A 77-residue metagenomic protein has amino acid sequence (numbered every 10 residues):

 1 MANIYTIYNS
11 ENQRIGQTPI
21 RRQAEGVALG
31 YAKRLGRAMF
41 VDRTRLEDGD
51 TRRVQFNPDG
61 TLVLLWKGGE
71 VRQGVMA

Functional and structural regions predicted by a protein language model:
M1-I4, V27, G36, R52: A general marker of short, structured functional hotspots
M1-R14, V41-R43, G69: Short aromatic-glycine-(Arg/Gly/Cys) micro-motifs in beta-strand/loop hairpins
T6-Y8, I20, R53, V63: Serine/threonine-rich, low-complexity intrinsically disordered segments
Y8-N9, T18-F40: A short, charged, amphipathic alpha-helix used as a generic interaction element across diverse proteins
N12-T18, D50: Surface-exposed loop/edge segments in extracytoplasmic proteins
Q13, R21-R22, V75: Acidic interaction surfaces
K33-A77: Short, mixed-charge low-complexity intrinsically disordered segments
